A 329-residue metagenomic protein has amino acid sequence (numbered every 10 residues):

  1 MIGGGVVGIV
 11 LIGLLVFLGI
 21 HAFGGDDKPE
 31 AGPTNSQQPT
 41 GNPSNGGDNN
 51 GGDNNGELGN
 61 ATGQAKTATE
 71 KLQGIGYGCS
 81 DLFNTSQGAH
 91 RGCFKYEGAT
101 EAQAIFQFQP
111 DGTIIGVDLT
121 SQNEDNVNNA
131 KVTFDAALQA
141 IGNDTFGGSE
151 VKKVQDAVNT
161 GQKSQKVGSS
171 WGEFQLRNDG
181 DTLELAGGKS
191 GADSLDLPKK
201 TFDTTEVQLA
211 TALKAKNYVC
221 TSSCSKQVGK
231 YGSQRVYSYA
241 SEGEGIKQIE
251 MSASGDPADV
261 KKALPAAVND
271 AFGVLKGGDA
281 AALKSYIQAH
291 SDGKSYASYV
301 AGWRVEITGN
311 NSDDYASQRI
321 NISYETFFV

Functional and structural regions predicted by a protein language model:
M1-P43: Hydrophobic single-pass membrane-targeting/anchoring helices
L11-L14, N54, A68, D279: Terminal low-complexity, poorly structured segments
P29-P110, G191-Y237: Extracytoplasmic low-complexity, Pro/Thr/Ser/Ala/Gly-rich segments that lie immediately after a secretion/anchoring
N35, N42-N45, N49-N50, N54-N55 (+10 more regions): Detector for Asparagine
C79-Q87, N143-W171, Y218-K226, G273-W303: Short glycine-rich, low-complexity/disordered patches
G92-N126, Q165-K199, T221-K261, K294-V329: Amphipathic N-proximal alpha-helical interface segments
P110-V158, G243-H290: Long, charged/polar, surface-exposed segments that mediate recognition or autoinhibition
